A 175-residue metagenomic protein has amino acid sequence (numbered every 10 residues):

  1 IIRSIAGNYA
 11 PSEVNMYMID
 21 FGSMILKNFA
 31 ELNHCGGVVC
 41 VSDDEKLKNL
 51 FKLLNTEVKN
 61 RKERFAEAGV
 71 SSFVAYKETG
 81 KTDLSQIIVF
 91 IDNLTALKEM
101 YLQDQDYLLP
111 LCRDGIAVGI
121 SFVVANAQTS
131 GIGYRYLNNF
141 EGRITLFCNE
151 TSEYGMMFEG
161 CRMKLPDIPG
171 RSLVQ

Functional and structural regions predicted by a protein language model:
I1-S71, K81-D167: P-loop NTPase catalytic phosphate-binding loop
G170-R171: Leucine-rich repeat domain C-terminal region
V174-Q175: Interdomain "pre-motor" coupling segment immediately N-terminal to P-loop NTPase/helicase cores
